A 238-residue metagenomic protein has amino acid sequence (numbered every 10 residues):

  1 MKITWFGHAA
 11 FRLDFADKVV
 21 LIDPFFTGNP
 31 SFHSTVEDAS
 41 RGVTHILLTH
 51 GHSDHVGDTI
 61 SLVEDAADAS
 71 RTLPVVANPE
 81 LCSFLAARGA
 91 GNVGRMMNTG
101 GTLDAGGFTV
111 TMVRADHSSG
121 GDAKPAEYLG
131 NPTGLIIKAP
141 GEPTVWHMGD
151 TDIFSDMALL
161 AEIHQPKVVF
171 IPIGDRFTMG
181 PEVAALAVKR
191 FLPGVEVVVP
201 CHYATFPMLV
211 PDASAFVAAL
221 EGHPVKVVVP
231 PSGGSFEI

Functional and structural regions predicted by a protein language model:
M1-L21, F25-S31, G107, V113 (+2 more regions): Zn-dependent metallo-beta-lactamase
H8-A10, G100, G130-G134: Short hydrophobic/aromatic beta-strand or adjacent loop that forms the aromatic wall/cage of a ligand/substrate-binding
R12-H52, G57-S70, S118-Y128, T151-I163: Pre-active-site segment of Zn-dependent metallo-hydrolases
L21-D23, V43-G51, V75-N78, V145-T151 (+3 more regions): Active-site neighborhood of phospho(di)ester-bond hydrolases with catalytic His/Asp-centered motifs
N29, H52-G57, C82-L85, G101-D104 (+5 more regions): Active-site environment of divalent metal-dependent phosphoester hydrolases
G57-G121: Glycine/small-residue-rich loop that forms an oxyanion/phosphate-binding "nest" at active or ligand-binding sites
T72-P74, A86-T102, A185, K189-I238: Binuclear metal-ion centers of metallo-dependent hydrolases, dominated by the metallo-beta-lactamase
G121-F191: Active-site-proximal loop/helix segments of hydrolase catalytic cores
